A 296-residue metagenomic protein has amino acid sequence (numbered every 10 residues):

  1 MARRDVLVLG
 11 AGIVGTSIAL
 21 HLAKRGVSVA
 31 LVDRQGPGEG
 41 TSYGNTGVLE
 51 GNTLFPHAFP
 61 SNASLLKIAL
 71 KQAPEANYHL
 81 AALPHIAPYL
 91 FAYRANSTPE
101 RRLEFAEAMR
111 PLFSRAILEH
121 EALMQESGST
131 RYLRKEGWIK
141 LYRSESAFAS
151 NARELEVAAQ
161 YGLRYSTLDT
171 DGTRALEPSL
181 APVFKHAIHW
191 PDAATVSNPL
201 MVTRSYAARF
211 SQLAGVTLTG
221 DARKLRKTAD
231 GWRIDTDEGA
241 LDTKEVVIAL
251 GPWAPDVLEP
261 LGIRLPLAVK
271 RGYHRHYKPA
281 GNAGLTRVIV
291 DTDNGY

Functional and structural regions predicted by a protein language model:
R4-L31: N-terminal Rossmann-like FAD-binding beta1-loop-alpha1 element of flavoenzymes
V14, P37, W253: Conserved Rossmann-like nucleotide-cofactor binding loop
K24-G44: Glycine-rich FAD pyrophosphate-binding loop
V32-R34, N45-L49, T53, A58-N96 (+3 more regions): Active-site substrate-recognition segment that forms the wall of the catalytic cavity or substrate channel
A87-A208: Rossmann-like flavin
L168, K185-H186, D192-A193, S197-A208 (+3 more regions): Flavin (primarily FAD) cofactor-binding/catalytic cores of flavoenzymes
L168-E177, V216-W232: A conserved short coil-to-beta-strand element within the FAD-binding core of flavoproteins
